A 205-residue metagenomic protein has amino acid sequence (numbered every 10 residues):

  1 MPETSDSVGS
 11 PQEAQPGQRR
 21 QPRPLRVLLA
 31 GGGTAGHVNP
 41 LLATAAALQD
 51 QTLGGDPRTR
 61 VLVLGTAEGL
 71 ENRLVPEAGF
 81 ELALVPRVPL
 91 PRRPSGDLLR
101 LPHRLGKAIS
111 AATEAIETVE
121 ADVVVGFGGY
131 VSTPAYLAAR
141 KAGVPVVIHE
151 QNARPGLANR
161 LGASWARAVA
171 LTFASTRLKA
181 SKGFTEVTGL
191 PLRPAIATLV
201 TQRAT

Functional and structural regions predicted by a protein language model:
M1-G65: N-terminal subdomain of nucleotide-sugar transferases
V27-G32, P57-K107, A111, E186-P191: Conserved nucleotide-sugar phosphate-binding/catalytic loop shared by glycosyltransferases and other
G36, V75, G128, A153 (+1 more regions): Residue-level signature of catalytic and energy-coupling elements of molecular machines, predominantly ATP/GTP-dependent
H37-L41, Y130-Y136: Short glycine/serine/threonine-rich phosphate/pyrophosphate-binding segments that cradle anionic phosphate groups
A67-E68, G128, L171-S175: Helix N-cap/beta->alpha junction signal
A111-V124, S132-V147, R160-A168: Glycosyltransferases and closely related glycan-assembly transferases that use nucleotide-activated donors
R140-A204: Active-site-proximal region of nucleotide-activated glycan assembly enzymes, centered on histidine/acidic-rich loops
